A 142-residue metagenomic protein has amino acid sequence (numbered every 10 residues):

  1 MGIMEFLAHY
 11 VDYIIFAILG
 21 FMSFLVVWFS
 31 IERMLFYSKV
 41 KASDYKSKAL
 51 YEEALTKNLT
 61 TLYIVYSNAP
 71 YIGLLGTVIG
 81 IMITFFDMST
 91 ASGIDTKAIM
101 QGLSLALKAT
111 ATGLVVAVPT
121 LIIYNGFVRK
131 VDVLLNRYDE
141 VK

Functional and structural regions predicted by a protein language model:
M1-L135: Hydrophobic alpha-helical transmembrane segments of small proteolipidic membrane proteins, enriched in energy-coupled
R137-V141: Cytosolic/matrix-facing juxtamembrane and C-terminal tails of multi-pass cellular membrane proteins
